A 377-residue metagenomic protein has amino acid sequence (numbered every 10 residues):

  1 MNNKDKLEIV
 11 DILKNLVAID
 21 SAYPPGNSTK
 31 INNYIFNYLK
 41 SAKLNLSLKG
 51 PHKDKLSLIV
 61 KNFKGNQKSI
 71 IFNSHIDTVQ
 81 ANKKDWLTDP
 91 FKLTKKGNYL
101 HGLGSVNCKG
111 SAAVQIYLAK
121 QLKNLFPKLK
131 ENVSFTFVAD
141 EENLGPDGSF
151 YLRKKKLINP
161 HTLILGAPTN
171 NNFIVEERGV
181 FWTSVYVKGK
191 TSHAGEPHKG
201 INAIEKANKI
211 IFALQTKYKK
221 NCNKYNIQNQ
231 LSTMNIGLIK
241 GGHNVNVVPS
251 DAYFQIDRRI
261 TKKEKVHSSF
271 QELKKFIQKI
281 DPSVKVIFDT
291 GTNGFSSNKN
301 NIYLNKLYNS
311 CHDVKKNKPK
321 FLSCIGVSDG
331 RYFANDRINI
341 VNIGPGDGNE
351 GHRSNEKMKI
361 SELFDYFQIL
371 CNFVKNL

Functional and structural regions predicted by a protein language model:
N2-L103, N124-L129: Acidic/His- and Gly-rich active-site-bordering loop/insert found across diverse amide/peptide-bond hydrolases
K4, S21, S47, V175 (+1 more regions): Metal-dependent amide/peptide-bond hydrolase catalytic core, centered on the "pita-bread" metallohydrolase fold
A81-K96, P160, V175-Y186: Acidic-glycine-rich active-site phosphate/pyrophosphate-binding loop
K96-N98, L118-S134, L214-K224, L377: Phosphate-handling active-site elements
N98-V114, H193: Glycine/serine-rich anion-binding loops at beta->alpha junctions that coordinate negatively charged ligand groups
C108-R178, W182: Acidic/histidine-rich catalytic neighborhood of metal-dependent amide-processing enzymes
